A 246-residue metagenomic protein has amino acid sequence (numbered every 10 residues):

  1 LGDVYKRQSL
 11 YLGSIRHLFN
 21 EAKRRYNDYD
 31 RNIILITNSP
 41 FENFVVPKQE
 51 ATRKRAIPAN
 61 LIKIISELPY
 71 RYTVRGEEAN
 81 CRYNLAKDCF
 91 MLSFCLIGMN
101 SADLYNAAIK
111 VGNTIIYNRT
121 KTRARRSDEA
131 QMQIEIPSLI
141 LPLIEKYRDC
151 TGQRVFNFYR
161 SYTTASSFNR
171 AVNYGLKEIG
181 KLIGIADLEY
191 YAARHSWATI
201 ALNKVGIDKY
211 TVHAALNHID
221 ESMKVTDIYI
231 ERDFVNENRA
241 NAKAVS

Functional and structural regions predicted by a protein language model:
L1-Y5: Short, small-residue-biased leader/transition segments that mark boundaries at the very start of proteins
S9-Y11, I36-S101: Basic, Lys/Arg- and aromatic-enriched nucleic-acid-binding interface segment
N20-I33, S93-T114, Y210: Short, charged phosphate-coordinating catalytic segments
I62, P137-I185: Active-site/catalytic core of tyrosine-dependent DNA strand-transfer enzymes
M91, C95, A102, A171 (+1 more regions): C-terminal catalytic core of tyrosine-transesterase DNA break-rejoin enzymes
L96, Y105-I144: Conserved tyrosine-mediated DNA breakage-rejoining catalytic core shared by Y-recombinases
K110-I116, A186-D187, G206-I230: Short, polar N-cap/turn motifs at the start of nucleic acid-interacting alpha helices
K121-A124, L216-A244: Catalytic-site neighborhood detector that most strongly recognizes the C-terminal catalytic loop/helix of tyrosine
